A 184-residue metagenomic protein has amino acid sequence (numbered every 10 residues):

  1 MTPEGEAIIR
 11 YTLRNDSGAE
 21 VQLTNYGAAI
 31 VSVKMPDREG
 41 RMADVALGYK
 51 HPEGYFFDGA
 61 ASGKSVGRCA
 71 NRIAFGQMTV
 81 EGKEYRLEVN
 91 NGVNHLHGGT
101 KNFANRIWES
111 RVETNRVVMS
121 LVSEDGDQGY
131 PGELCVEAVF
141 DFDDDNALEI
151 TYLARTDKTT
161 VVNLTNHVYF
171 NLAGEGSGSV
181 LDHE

Functional and structural regions predicted by a protein language model:
M1-E184: An exposed, glycine/acidic-rich loop-and-rim segment of catalytic or binding clefts
